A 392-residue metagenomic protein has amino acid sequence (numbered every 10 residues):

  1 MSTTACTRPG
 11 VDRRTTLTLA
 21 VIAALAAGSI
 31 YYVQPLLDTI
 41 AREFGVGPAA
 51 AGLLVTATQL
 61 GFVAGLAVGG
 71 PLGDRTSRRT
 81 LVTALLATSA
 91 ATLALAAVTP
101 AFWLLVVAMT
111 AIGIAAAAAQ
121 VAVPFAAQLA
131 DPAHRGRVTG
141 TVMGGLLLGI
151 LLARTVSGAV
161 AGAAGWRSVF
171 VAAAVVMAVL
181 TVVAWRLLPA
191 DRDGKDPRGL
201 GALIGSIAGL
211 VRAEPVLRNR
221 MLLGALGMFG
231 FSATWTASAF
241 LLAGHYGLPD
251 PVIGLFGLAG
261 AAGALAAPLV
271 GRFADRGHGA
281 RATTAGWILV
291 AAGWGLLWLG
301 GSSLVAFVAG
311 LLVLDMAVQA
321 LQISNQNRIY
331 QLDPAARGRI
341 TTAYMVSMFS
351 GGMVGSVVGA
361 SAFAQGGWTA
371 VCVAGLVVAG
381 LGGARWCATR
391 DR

Functional and structural regions predicted by a protein language model:
T3-G10, P189-L222: Juxtamembrane intracellular "pre-TM" segments in multi-pass secondary transporters
A64-F102: Conserved MFS/SLC helix-loop-helix module at the cytosolic interface between two early adjacent transmembrane helices
G65-S77, L265-G279, F363: Helix-to-loop junctions at the C-terminal end of transmembrane segments in multipass secondary transporters
T80-A94, A174, R281-L296, L376: Structural signature of the two symmetry-related core transmembrane helices
M109-L146: Cytoplasmic helix-loop-helix junction between adjacent transmembrane helices in 12-TM secondary transporters
A118-A130, A320-D333: Intracellular juxtamembrane helix-capping segments at the cytosolic ends of symmetry-related transmembrane helices
H134, G140-L188: Helix-loop-helix hairpin linking two adjacent transmembrane segments in secondary transporters
A280-N325: C-terminal transmembrane helical hairpin of 12-TM major facilitator-type secondary transporters
